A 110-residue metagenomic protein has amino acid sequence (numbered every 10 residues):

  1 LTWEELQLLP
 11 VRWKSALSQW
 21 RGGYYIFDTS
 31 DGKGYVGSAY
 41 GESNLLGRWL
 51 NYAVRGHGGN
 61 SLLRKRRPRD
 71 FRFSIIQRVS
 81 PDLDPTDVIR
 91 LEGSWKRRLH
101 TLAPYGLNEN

Functional and structural regions predicted by a protein language model:
L1-L17, S74-N110: Boundary/linker segments flanking structured domains
L1-V36, Y40: GIY-YIG nuclease catalytic motif and its immediate N-terminal context
G22, R55-G56, G106-N110: Glycine-centered flexibility motif
G22-G23, R48, L91: Short, hydrophobic/aromatic alpha-helical segments in well-folded domains
D28-D31, D70, D82-D87: Acidic-enriched, low-complexity/disordered segments with a strong bias for Aspartate over Glutamate
E42-L83: Conserved short loop/helix modules at catalytic or binding sites in compact beta-alpha or helix-hairpin-helix contexts
